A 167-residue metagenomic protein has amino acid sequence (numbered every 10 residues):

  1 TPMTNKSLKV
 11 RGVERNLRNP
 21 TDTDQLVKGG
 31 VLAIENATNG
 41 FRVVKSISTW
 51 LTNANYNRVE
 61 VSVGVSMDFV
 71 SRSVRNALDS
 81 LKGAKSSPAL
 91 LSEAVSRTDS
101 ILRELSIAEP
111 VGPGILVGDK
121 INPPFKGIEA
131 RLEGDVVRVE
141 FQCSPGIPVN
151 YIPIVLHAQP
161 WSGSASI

Functional and structural regions predicted by a protein language model:
T1-I167: Structured, hydrophobic secondary-structure cores that serve as assembly/anchoring elements
